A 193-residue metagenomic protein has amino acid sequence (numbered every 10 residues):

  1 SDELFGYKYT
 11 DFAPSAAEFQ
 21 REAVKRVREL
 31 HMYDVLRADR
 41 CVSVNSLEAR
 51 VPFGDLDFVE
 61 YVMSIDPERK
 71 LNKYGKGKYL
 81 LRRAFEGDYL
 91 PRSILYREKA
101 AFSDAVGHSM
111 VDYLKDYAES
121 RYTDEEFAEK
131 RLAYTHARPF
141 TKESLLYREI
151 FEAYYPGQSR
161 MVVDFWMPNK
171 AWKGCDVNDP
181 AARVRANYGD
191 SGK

Functional and structural regions predicted by a protein language model:
S1-E22, E29-F140, S144, E149 (+1 more regions): Mid-to-C-terminal catalytic subdomains of enzymes that bind/position adenosyl phosphate moieties or nucleic-acid
N45, E98, G157-M161, P180: Generic structural motif recognizing short loop/turn segments at the entrances and edges of beta-strands
P139-M161, N169-D176: Charged, low-complexity C-terminal accessory regions
M161-K193: C-terminal non-catalytic accessory extensions
